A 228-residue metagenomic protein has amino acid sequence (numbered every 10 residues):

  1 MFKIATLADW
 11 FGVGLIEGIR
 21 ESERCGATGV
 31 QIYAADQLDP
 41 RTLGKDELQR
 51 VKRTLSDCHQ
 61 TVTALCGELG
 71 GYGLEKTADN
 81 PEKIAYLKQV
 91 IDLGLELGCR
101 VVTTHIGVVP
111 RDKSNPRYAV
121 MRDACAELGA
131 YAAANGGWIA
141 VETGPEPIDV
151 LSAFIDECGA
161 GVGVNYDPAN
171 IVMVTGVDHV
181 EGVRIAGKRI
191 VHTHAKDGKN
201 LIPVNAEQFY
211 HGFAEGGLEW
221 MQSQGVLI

Functional and structural regions predicted by a protein language model:
M1-G14: Boundary/entry segment of secreted carbohydrate-active catalytic domains
I4, E21-A27: A short, Lys/Arg-enriched amphipathic alpha-helix followed by its capping loop at the start of a domain
D9, A35, G70, G107 (+1 more regions): Flexible loop residues that form catalytic and substrate-binding hotspots at small-molecule/glycan-binding clefts
G14-R20, T54-C58, G73-Y166, M173: Active-site acidic/histidine proton-transfer and metal-coordination neighborhood in alpha/beta enzyme cores
C25, Y33, E96-L97, N135 (+1 more regions): Structural motif
T28-A35, T61-C66, R100-T104: Short, well-structured secondary-structure segments
V30, L65, D123-I228: Acidic/histidine-rich catalytic cores of soluble enzymes
Q31-S56, H105-K113: Glycine-rich, proline-tolerant flexible connector loops at the mouths of alpha/beta enzymes
